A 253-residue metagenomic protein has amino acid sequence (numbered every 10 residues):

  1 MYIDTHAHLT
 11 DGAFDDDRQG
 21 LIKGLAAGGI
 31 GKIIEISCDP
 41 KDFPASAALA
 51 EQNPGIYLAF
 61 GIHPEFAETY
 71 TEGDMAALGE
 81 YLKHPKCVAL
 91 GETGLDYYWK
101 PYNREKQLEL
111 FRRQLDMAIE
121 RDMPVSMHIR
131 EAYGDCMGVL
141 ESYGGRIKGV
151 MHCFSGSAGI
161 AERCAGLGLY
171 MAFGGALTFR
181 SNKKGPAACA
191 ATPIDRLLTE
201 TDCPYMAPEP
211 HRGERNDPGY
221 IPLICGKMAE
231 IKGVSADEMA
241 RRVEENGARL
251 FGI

Functional and structural regions predicted by a protein language model:
M1-I253: Mid-domain alpha/beta scaffold segments of enzyme catalytic cores
